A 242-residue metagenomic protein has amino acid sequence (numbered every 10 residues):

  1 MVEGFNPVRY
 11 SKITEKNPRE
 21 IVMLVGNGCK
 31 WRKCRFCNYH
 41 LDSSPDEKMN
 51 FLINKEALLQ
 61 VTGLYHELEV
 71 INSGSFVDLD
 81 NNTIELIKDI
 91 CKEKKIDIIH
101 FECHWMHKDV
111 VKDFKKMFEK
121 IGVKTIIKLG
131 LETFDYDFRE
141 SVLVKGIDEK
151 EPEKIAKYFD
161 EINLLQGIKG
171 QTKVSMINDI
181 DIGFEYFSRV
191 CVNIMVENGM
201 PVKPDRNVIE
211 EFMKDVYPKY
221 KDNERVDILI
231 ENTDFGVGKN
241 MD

Functional and structural regions predicted by a protein language model:
M1-P18, Y65, F184-D242: Auxiliary Fe-S-binding modules of radical SAM enzymes
V2, P7-L52: Canonical Radical SAM [4Fe-4S] cluster-binding loop centered on the CxxxCxxC motif and its immediate flanking residues
Y39-N54, T62-N81, K94-V110, K124-E149 (+2 more regions): Core AdoMet radical
N54-L58, M176-D181, F212-Y217: A short, acidic, amphipathic alpha-helical segment used as a generic capping/interface helix at domain edges
L58-G63, I87-K94, F114-K124, K150-K157 (+1 more regions): Acidic (Asp/Glu)-rich catalytic clusters
L79-K88, K108-E119, K173-I177: Distinct, well-ordered alpha-helical segments
I84, I90-E93, D148-I162, V208-I228: Alpha-helix-loop-beta-strand connector modules within alpha/beta enzyme cores
F134-Y136, I155-D179, V192-K203: Conserved strand-turn element in the central/C-terminal portion of the radical SAM core barrel that lines
